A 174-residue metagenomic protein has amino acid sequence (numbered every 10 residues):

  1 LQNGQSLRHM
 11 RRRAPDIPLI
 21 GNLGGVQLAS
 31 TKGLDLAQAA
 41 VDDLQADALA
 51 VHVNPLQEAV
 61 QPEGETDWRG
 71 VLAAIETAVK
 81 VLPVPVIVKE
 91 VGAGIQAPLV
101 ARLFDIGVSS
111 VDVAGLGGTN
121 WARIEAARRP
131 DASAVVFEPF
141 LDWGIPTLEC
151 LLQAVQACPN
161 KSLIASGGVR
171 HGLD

Functional and structural regions predicted by a protein language model:
L1-A14: Glycine-rich, positively charged N-terminal anion/phosphate-binding segment
R12-I20, G25-S166, G172-D174: Alpha/beta enzyme core
